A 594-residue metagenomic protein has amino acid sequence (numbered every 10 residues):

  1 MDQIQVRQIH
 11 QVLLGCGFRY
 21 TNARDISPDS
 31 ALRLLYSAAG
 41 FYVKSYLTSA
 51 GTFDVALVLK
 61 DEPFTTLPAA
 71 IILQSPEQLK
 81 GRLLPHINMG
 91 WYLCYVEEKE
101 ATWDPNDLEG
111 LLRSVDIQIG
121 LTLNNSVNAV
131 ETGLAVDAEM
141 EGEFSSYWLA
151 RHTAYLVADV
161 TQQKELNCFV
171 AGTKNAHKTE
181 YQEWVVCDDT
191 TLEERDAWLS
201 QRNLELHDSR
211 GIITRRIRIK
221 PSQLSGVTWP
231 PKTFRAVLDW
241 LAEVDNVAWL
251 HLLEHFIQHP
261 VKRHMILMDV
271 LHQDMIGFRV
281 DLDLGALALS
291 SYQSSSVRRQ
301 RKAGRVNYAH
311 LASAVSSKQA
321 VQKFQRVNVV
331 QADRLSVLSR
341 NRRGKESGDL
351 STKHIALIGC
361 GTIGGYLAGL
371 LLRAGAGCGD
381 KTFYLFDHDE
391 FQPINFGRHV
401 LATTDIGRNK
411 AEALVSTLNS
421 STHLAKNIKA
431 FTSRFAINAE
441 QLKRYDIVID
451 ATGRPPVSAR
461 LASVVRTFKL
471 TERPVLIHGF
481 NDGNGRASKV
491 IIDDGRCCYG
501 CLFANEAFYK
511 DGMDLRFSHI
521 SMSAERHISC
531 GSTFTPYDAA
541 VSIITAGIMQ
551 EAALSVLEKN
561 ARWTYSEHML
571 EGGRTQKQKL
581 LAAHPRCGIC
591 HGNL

Functional and structural regions predicted by a protein language model:
P28-V96, L108: Compact alpha/beta protein-protein interaction domains typified by the UBC
E77-D137: Glycine-centered motif in EGF-like
S126, S145-F324, A451-L594: Glycine-rich phosphate/adenylate-binding loop
R326-I355, G377: A short, basic/flexible loop-to-alpha-helix module at the beginning of a structural domain
E346-Q392: Glycine-rich adenosine-cofactor-binding loop
T382-H423: Glycine-rich phosphate-binding loop and adjoining beta1-alpha1-beta2 segment of Rossmann-like nucleotide-binding folds
A413-D446, T452-V457: A structured beta-alpha segment of the ubiquitous adenosine-cofactor-binding alpha/beta core
